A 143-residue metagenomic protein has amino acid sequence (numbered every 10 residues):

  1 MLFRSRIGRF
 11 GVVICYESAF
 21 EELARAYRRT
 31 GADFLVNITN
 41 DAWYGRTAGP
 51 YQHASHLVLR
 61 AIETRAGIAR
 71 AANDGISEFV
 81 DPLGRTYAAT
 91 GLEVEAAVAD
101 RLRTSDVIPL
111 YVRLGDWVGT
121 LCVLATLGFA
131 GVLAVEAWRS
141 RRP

Functional and structural regions predicted by a protein language model:
M1-P143: Solvent-exposed soluble domains appended to multi-pass membrane proteins
